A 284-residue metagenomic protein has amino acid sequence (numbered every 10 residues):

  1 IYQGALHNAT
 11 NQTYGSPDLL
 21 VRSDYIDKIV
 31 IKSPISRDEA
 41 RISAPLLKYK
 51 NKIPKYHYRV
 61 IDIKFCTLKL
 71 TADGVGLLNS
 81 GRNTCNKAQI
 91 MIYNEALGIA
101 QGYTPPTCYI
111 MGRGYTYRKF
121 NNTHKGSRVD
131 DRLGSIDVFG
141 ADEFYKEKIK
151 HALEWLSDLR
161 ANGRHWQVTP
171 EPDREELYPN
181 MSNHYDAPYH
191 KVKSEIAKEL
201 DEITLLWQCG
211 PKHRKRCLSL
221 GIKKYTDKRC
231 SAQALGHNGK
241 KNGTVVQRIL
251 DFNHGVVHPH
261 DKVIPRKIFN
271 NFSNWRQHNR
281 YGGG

Functional and structural regions predicted by a protein language model:
I1-L70, R248-G284: Catalytic cores of nuclease domains that cleave nucleic-acid phosphodiester backbones
Y2-G4, L19, I61, Y93 (+3 more regions): Generic structural hydrophobic/aromatic packing signal, biased to beta-strands
N11, C85-Q89, C209: Short, glycine/acidic-rich beta->alpha junctions
Y14-S16, Y58-V60, K87, P105 (+1 more regions): Extracellular structured ligand-interaction cores
P17-L20, K64, K87-G98, R214 (+1 more regions): Short, well-ordered alpha-helical packing segments
L68-K87, I92-A197: Metal-dependent nuclease catalytic regions and adjoining charged, substrate-binding loops involved in nucleic-acid end
I196, L200-L205: C-terminal or mid-to-C-terminal helical accessory/interaction module adjacent to the motor/catalytic core
T204-G284: N-terminal accessory regions of nucleic-acid-interacting proteins
